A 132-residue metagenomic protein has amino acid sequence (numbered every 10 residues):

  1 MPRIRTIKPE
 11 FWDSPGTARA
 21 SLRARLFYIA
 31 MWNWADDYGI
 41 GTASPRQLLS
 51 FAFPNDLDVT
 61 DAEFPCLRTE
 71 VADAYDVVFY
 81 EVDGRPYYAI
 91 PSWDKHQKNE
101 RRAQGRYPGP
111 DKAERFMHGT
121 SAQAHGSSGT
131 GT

Functional and structural regions predicted by a protein language model:
M1-P2: Detector for conserved single-position "signature" residues within domains
T6, F11-R25, M31-I90: Winged helix-turn-helix DNA-binding recognition segment
A62, S92-T132: Charged low-complexity intrinsically disordered patches
